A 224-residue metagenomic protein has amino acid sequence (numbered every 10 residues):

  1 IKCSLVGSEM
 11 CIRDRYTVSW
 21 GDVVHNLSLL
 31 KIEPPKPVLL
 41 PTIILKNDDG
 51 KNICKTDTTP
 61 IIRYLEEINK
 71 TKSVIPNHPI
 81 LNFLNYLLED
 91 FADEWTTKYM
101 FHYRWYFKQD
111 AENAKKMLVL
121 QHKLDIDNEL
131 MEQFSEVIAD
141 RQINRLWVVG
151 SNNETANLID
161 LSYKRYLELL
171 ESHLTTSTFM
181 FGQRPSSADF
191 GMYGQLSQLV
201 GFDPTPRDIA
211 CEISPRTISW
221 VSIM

Functional and structural regions predicted by a protein language model:
I1, K70-T71, T175: Glycine-rich, flexible loop/turn motifs
I1-I12: Single conserved hydrophobic/aromatic residue that forms the stacking wall/gate of nucleotide- or nucleobase-binding
C3, V74, N144: Short, motif-level signal for alpha-helix interfacial/capping segments enriched in acidic residues and aromatics/proline
S8-E9, N85, F190: Structural hydrophobic-scaffold residues in regular secondary structure
R13-E129, M180, V200-G201: GST-like domain detector, emphasizing the conserved glutathione-binding G-site in the N-terminal thioredoxin-like
K98-I223: GST-like fold's C-terminal all-alpha helical module
